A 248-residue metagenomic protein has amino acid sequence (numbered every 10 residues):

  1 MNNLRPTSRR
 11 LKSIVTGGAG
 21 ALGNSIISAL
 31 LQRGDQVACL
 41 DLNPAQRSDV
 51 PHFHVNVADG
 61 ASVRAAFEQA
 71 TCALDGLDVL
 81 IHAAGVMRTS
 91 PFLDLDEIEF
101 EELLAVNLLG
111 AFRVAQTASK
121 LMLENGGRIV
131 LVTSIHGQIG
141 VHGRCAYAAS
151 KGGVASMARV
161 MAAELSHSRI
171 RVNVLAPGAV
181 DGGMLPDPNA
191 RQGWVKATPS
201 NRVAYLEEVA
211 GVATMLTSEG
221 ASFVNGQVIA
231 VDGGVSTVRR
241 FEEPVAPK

Functional and structural regions predicted by a protein language model:
N2-L4, I139, N225-K248: Short C-terminal tail/terminal secondary-structure segment of NAD(P)H-dependent dehydrogenase/reductase domains
P91-F92, E99-E101, W194: Substrate-binding pocket helix/loop in short-chain dehydrogenase/reductase
L93, I139-C145, H167, N201 (+2 more regions): Active-site loop immediately N-terminal to the catalytic Tyr-X3-Lys motif of short-chain dehydrogenase/reductase
A115, S150, A158: Active-site helix of classical SDR
K120, A163-H167, S222: Alpha-helical segment proximal to the catalytic Tyr-Lys
S134: Residue(s) in the substrate-gating loop at a strand-loop-helix junction that position the organic substrate next
I170, V203-V231, S236-T237: C-terminal substrate-recognition "lid" of short-chain dehydrogenase/reductases
